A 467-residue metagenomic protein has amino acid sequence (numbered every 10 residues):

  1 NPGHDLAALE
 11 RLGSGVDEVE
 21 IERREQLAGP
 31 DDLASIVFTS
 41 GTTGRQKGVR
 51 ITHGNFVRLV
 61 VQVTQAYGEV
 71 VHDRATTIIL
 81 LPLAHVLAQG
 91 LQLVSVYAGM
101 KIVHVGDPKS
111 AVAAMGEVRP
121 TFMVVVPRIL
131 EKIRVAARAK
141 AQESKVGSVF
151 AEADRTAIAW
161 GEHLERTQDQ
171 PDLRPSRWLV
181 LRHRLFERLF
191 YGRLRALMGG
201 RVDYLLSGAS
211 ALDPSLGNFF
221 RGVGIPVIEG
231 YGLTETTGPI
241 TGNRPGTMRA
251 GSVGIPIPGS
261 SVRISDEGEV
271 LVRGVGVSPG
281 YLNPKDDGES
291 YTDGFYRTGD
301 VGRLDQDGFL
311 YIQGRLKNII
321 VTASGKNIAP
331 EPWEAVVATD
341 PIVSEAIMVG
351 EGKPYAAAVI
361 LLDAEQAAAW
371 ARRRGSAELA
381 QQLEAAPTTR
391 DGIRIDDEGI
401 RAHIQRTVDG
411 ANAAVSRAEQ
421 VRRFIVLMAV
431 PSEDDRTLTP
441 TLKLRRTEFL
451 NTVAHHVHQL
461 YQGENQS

Functional and structural regions predicted by a protein language model:
N1-L12, H403: Structural core segment of the AMP-binding/adenylate-forming
S14, E18-V19, G280-L282, D293-G294 (+3 more regions): AMP-binding adenylation
S14-F38, R45, V70-T76: Conserved pre-ATP/AMP-binding loop-to-beta segment of ANL
A34-V60: Conserved AMP-binding A3 loop
H53, L212, F220-P226, L233-G251 (+2 more regions): Active-site loops of AMP-binding adenylate-forming
V57-T76, L83-Y191, R201: Conserved AMP-binding/adenylation subdomain of ANL enzymes
R128, G208-L216, I228-R244, I257-G259 (+2 more regions): Conserved A3 ("GATE") glycine/threonine-rich loop of ANL adenylate-forming enzymes
P256-T322: Conserved ATP-binding/catalytic segment of the ANL
